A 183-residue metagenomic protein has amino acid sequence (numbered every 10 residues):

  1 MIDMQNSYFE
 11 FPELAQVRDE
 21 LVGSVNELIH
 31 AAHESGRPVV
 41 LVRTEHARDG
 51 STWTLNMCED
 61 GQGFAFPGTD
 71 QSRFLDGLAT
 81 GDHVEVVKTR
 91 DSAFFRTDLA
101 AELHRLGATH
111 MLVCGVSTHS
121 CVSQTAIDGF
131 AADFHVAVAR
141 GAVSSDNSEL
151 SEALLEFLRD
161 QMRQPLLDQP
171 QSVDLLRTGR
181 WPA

Functional and structural regions predicted by a protein language model:
M1-I2: N-terminal glycine-rich anion-binding loops that anchor highly charged ligand groups
N6: Short, glycine/acidic-enriched loop or turn micro-motifs at the edges of active sites
F9-E10, P182: Compositionally biased, intrinsically disordered low-complexity regions enriched in proline and serine
E10-E13, S51-W53: Short, glycine/acidic-enriched capping/hinge loops at junctions between secondary-structure elements
P12-D19, C58-F64: Short glycine-enriched, charge-decorated loop/helix-capping segments at active-site entrances that position
E13-T44: A short alpha/beta connector and helix-capping loop motif
E27-S35, D60-A183: Active-site-adjacent betaalpha module
P38-V39, R43-G61: Early exported N-terminus immediately downstream of N-terminal targeting peptides
